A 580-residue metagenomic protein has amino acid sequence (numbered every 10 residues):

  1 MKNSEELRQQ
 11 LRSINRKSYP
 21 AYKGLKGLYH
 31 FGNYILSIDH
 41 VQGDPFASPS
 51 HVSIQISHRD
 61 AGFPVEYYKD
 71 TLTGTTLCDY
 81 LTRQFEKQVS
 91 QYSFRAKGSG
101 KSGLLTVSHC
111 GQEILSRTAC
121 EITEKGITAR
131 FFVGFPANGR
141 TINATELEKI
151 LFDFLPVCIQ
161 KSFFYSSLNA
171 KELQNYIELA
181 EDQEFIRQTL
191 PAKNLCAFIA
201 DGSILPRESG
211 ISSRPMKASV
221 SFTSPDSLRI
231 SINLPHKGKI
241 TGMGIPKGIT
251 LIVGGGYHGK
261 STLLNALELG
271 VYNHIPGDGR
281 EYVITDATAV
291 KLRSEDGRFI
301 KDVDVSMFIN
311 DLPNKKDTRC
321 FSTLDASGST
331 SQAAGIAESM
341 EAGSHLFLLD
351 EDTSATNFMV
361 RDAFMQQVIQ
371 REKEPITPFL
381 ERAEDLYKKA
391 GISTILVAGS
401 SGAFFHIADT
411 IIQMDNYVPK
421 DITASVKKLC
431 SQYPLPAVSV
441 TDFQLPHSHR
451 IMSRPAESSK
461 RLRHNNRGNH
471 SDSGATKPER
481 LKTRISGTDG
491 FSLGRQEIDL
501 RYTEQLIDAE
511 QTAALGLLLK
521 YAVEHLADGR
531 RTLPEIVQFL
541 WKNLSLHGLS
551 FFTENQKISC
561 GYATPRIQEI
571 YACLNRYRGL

Functional and structural regions predicted by a protein language model:
M1-N194, L205: N-terminal accessory targeting/assembly segments
P191-A197, D201, Y257, L264-E295 (+1 more regions): Carboxylate/His-rich catalytic cores and anion/metal-binding grooves
L205-T241, P276, I284-A289, R293-I300 (+1 more regions): N-terminal pre-Walker A segment at the start of P-loop NTPase domains
I240-Y272: Glycine-rich phosphate-binding P-loop
R298, F308-S329, R361-I376: Flexible beta-alpha connector loops of hexameric P-loop NTPases
S327-S339: Conserved alpha-helical scaffold flanking the Walker A/P-loop in AAA+ ATPase domains
S339-A383, Y387, S400-H406, T410-K427: Conserved P-loop NTPase nucleotide-binding/switch module
K388-G391, V397-L580: Conserved NTP phosphate-binding and transfer environment spanning the P-loop NTPase/kinase superfamily
